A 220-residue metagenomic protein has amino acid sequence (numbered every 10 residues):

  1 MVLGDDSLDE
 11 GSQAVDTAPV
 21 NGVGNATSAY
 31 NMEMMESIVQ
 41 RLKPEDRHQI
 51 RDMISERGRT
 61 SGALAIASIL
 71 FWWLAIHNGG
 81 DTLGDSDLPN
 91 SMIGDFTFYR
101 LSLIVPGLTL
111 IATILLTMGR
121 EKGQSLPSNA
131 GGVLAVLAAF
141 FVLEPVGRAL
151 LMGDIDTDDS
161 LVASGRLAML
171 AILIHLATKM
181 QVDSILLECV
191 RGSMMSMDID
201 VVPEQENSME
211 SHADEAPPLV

Functional and structural regions predicted by a protein language model:
V2-M32: Short, non-transmembrane cytosolic segments of multipass membrane proteins
V20-A75: Cytosolic juxtamembrane helix and N-cap/initiation of the first transmembrane helix
E56-W73, E144-D200: Alpha-helical membrane-associated segments of multi-pass integral membrane proteins
R59-A63, D81-L108, P127-F140, D158-A168: Transmembrane alpha-helix entry/boundary detector in multi-pass membrane proteins
L70-S86: Juxtamembrane "helix exit" motif at the C-terminal ends of alpha-helical transmembrane segments in multi-pass membrane
L103-Q124: Canonical alpha-helical transmembrane segments
G119-E144, I199-N207: Cytoplasmic juxtamembrane regions at transmembrane-helix boundaries
R191-V220: Cytosolic juxtamembrane regulatory segments of multi-pass membrane proteins
